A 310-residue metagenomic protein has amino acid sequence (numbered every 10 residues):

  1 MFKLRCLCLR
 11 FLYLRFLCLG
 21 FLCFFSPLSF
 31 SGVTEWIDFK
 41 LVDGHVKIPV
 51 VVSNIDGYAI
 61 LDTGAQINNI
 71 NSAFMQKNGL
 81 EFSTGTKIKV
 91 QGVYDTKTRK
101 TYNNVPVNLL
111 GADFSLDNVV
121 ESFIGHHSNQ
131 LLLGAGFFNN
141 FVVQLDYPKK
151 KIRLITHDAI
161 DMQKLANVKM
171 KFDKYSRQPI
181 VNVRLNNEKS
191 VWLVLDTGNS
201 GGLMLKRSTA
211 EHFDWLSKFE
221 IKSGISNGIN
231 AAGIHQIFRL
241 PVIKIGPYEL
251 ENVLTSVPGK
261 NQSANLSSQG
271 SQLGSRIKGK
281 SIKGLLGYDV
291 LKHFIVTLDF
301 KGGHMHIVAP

Functional and structural regions predicted by a protein language model:
M1-Y13: N-terminal secretory signal peptides that target proteins for export/translocation
C6-C8, C18, C23: Cysteine-centered motifs
F30-P310: Pepsin/retropepsin-fold aspartyl endopeptidases
